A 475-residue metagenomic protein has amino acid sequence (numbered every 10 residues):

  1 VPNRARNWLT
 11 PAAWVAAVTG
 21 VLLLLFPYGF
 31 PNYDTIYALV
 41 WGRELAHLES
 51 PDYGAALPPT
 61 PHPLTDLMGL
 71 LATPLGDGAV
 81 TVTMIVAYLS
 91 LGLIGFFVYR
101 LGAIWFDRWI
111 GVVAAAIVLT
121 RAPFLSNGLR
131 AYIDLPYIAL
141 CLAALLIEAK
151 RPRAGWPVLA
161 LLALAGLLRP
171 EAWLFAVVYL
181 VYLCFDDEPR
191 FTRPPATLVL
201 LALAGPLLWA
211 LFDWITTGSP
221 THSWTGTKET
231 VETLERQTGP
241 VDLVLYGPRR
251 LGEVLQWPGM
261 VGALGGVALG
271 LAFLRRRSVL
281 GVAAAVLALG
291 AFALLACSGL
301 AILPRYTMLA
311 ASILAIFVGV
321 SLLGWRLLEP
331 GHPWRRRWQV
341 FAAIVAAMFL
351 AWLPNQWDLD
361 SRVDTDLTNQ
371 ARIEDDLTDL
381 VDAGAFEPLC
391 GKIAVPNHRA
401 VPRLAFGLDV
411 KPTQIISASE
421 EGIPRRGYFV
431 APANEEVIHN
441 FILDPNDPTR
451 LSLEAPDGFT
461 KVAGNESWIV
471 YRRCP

Functional and structural regions predicted by a protein language model:
R4, K150-W156, L174-L203, A272-R275: Perimembrane helix-loop-helix junctions
A13-W14, A160, V199-L207, G262-G266 (+3 more regions): Signature aromatic-anchored transmembrane alpha helix within multi-pass, membrane-resident enzymes that catalyze glycan
P31-N32, P58, P123, L129-P136 (+1 more regions): Short acidic/glycine- and proline-prone juxtamembrane loop motifs at membrane-interface regions of multi-pass membrane
Y37, E44, R193-L264, A346-D358: Membrane-lumen/periplasm interface segments of specific transmembrane helices in polyprenyl phosphate-linked
I85-W105: Transmembrane-helix motifs of polytopic, lipid-linked glycan transferases
N127-G128, D134, L168, L174 (+2 more regions): Hydrophobic/aromatic-rich transmembrane helices and adjacent perimembrane loops
L183-C184, G252-V282, A288-A291: Hydrophobic, aromatic-rich transmembrane alpha-helices and their immediate juxtamembrane boundary segments
F341-P402, G407, I416: Membrane-embedded, lumen/periplasm-facing catalytic core of multi-pass transferases that use lipid-linked donors
